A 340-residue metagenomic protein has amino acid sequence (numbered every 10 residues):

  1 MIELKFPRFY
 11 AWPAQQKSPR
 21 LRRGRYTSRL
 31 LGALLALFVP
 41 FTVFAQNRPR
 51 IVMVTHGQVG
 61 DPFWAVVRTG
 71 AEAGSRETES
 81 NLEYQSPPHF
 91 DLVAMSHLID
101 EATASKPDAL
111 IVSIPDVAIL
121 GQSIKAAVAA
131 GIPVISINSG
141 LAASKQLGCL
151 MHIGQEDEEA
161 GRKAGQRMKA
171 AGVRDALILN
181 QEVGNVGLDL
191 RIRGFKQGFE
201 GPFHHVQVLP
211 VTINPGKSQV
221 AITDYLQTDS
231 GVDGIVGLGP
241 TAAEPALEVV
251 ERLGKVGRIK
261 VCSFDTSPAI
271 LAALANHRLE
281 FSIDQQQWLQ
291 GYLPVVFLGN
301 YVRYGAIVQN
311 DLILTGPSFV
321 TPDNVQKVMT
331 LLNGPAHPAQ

Functional and structural regions predicted by a protein language model:
M1-Y26: N-terminal secretory signal peptides that target proteins for export/translocation
A45-I51, R76, K169-G172: Immediate post-signal peptide segment of exported/extracytoplasmic ligand-binding proteins
N47, G198-F199, L289-Q340: Hinge/cleft segment of the Venus flytrap/periplasmic-binding protein
V54-T69, Y84-A94, D116, S139 (+6 more regions): Hinge/beta->alpha junction and helix N-cap segments in small-molecule ligand-binding domains
N81, V117-E159, V173, D265-A275 (+2 more regions): Flexible loop/hinge segments that line or gate small-molecule binding clefts
V112-V128, F195, Q207, T212-A273: Hydrophobic alpha-helical
